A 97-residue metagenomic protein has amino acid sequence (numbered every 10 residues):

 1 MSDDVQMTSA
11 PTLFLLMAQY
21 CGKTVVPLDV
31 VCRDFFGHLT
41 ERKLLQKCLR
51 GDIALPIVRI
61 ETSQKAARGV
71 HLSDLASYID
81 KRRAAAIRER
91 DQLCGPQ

Functional and structural regions predicted by a protein language model:
M1-C21, S63-Q97: Positively charged, aromatic-accented nucleic-acid-binding surfaces
T12-K43, Y78: Polyanion-binding surface elements
P27-L28, P56, H71-D74: Helix N-cap / beta->alpha transition motif
F35-G69, A85, R90, C94-P96: Major-groove DNA-recognition helix of helix-turn-helix-type DNA-binding domains
